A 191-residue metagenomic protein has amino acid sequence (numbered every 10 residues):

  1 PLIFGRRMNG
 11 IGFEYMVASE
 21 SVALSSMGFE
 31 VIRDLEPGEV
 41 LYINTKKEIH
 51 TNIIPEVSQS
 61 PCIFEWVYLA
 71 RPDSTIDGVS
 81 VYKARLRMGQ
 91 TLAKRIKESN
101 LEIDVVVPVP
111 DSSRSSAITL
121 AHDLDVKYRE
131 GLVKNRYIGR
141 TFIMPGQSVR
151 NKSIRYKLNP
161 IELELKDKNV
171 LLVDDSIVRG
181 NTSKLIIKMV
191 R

Functional and structural regions predicted by a protein language model:
P1-S112, A121-R155, P160-I161: N-terminal segments that mediate ammonia production and transfer in glutamine-dependent amidotransferase systems
S153-R191: PRPP/pyrophosphate-binding module of the type I phosphoribosyltransferase fold
